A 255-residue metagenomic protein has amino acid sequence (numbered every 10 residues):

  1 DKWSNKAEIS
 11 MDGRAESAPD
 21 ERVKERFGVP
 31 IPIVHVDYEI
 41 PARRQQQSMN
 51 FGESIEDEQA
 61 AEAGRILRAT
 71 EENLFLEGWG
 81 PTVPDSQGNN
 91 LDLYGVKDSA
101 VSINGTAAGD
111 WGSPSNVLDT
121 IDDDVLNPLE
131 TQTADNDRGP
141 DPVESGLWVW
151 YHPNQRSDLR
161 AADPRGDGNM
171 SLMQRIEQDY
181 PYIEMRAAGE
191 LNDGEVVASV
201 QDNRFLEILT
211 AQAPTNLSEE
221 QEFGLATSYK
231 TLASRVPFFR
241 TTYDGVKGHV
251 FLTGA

Functional and structural regions predicted by a protein language model:
D1, D37-P41, W150, R186 (+2 more regions): Residues in well-ordered beta-strands of folded domains
D1-D37: Assembly/oligomerization interface modules of large self-assembling protein complexes
I31-I33, E144, G224: A general secondary-structure signal for short beta-strands and their flanking turns/coil in non-transmembrane regions
H35, E39-N127: Alpha-helical scaffold segments that mediate packing/assembly in large oligomeric complexes
E39-R43, Y151-Q155, T242: Helix N-cap / beta->alpha transition motif
E71, F75, D137-P140, E184-M185: Residue-level signal for secondary-structure boundary elements
G88-L172: Extended, solvent-exposed, turn-rich assembly/linker loops in the middle of proteins
R160-A255: Sequence/fold signature of self-assembling virion shell proteins
